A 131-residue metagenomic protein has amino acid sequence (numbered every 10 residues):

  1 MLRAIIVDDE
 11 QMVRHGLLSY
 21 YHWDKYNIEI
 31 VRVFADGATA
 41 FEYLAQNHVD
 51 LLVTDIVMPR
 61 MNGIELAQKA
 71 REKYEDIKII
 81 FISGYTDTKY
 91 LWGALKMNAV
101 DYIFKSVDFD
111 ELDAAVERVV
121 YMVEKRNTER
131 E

Functional and structural regions predicted by a protein language model:
L2-V13, L17-L18: Conserved acidic segment of CheY-like receiver
V7-D8, F34, L52: Conserved sequence signature across two-component system core domains
G16-D24, Y43: Alpha-helical interaction/dimerization surfaces of two-component signaling modules
K25-I30: A generic structural motif
V31-A38: Conserved Asp/Asn-Gly motif in the active-site loop of CheY-like receiver
A38-R130: CheY-like receiver
